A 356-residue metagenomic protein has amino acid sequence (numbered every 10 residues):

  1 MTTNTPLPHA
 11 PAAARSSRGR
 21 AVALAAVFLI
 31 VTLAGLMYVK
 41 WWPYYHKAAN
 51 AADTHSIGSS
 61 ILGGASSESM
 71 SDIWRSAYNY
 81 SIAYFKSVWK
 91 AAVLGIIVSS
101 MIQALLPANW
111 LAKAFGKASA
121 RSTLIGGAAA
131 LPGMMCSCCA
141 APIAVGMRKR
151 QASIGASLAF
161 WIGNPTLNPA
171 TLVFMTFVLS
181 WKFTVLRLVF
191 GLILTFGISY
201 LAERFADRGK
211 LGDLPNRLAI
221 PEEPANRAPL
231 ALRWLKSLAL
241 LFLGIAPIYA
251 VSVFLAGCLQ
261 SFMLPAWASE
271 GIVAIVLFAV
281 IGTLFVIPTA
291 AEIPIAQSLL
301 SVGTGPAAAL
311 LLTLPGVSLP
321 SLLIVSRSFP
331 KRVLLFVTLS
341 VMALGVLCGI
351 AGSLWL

Functional and structural regions predicted by a protein language model:
M1-L29, H46-S71, D207-S237: Intrinsically disordered, low-complexity non-transmembrane regions of multi-pass membrane transporters
G19-A48, K113, K117, S122 (+2 more regions): Juxtamembrane and boundary regions of transmembrane helices in multi-pass small-molecule transporters and channels
F28-D72, L94-L106, A202-E203, S252-M263 (+1 more regions): Structural signal for alpha-helical transmembrane segments and their membrane-water exit/capping regions in multi-pass
S66, Y78, G95, M101 (+2 more regions): Transmembrane helical segments that form the transport core of multi-pass membrane transport proteins
E68-M70, S81, F85, A112-A118 (+3 more regions): Helix-boundary and loop/linker segments of multi-pass membrane transporters
W74-S99: Individual transmembrane alpha-helix segments
S99, Q103, G133, L194-S199 (+6 more regions): Alpha-helical transmembrane segments of multipass membrane proteins
A130-L188, S261-L334: Membrane-interfacial helix-loop connectors
